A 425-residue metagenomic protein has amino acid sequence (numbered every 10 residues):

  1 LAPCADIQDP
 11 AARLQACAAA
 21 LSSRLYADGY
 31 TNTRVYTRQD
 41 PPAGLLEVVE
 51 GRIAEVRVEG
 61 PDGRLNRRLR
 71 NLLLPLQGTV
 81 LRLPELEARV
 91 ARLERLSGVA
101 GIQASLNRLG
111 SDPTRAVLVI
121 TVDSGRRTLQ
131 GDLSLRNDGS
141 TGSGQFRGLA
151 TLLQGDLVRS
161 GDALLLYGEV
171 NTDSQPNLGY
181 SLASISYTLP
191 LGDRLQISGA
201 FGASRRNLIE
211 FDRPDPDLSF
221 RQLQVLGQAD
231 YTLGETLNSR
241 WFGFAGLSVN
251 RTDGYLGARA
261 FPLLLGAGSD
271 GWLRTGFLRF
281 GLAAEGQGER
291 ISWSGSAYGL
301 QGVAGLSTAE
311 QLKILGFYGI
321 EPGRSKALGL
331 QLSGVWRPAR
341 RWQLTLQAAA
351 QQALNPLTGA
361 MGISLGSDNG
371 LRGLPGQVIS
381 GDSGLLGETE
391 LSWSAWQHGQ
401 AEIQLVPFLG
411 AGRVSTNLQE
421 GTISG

Functional and structural regions predicted by a protein language model:
A2-G139, G168-L182, L328, A348: Periplasmic polypeptide-binding modules associated with outer-membrane biogenesis and secretion
A11, T79, N137-S143, T172-P176 (+5 more regions): Outer-membrane beta-barrel domain signature
A20, A88, R147, Y180-L182 (+5 more regions): Transmembrane beta-barrel architecture of outer-membrane proteins
A100, A116, R127-G131, F146-G148 (+9 more regions): Outer-envelope beta-barrel architecture signal
L106, L133-N137, G148-A150, L164-V170 (+7 more regions): Transmembrane beta-barrel strands of outer-membrane/channel proteins
S124, Q154-D156, L189, Y231-L233 (+3 more regions): Residue-level signature of outer-membrane beta-barrel architecture
L195-L357, V414-S415: Transmembrane beta-strand segments of outer-membrane beta-barrel domains in Gram-negative and organellar OMPs
I314-G425: C-terminal transmembrane beta-barrel domains of outer membrane proteins
